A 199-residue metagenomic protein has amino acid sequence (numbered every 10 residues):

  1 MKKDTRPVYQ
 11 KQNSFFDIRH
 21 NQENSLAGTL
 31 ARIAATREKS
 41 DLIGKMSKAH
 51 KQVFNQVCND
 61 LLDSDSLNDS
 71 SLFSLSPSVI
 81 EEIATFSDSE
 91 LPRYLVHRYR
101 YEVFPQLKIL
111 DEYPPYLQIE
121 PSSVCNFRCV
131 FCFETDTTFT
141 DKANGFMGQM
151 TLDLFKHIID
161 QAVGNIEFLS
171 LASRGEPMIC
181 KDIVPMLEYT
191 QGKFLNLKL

Functional and structural regions predicted by a protein language model:
M1-S47: Intrinsically disordered, low-structural-confidence terminal and linker regions
E38-L199: Conserved alpha-helical substructure of the radical SAM core
